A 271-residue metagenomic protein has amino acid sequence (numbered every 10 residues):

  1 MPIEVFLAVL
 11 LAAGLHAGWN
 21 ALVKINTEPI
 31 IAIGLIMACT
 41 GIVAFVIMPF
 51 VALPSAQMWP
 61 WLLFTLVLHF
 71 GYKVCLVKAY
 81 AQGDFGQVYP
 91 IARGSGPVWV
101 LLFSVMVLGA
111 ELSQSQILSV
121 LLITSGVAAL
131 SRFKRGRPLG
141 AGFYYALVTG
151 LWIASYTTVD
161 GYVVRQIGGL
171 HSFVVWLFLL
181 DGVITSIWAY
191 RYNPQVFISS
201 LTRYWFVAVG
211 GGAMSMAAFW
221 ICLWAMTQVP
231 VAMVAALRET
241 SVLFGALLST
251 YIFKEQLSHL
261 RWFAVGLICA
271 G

Functional and structural regions predicted by a protein language model:
M1-V67, K73-F85, R132-L147, L179-Q228 (+1 more regions): Membrane-interface interhelical linkers
L7, L35, F64, I91-A92 (+4 more regions): Hydrophobic core positions of alpha-helical segments in small-molecule transporters and transporter systems
L15, W19, V43, L68-C75 (+4 more regions): Membrane-embedded alpha-helical core segments of multi-pass
T27-A32, L76-R93, L108-E111, S115 (+2 more regions): Structural motif at transmembrane-helix junctions in multi-pass transporters
A38-A44, L101-V105, S115-R132, L260-G271: Hydrophobic transmembrane alpha-helices of multi-pass small-molecule transport proteins
A44-P54, V100-Q116, W152-L170, A213-V231 (+1 more regions): Hydrophobic alpha-helical transmembrane segments in multi-pass integral membrane proteins
P49-V51, M106-V107, G126-F133, I167 (+4 more regions): Helix-loop junctions at the membrane-solvent interface of multi-pass transporters, primarily the C-terminal
W61-H69, Q116-T124, G168-D181: Alpha-helical transmembrane segments
